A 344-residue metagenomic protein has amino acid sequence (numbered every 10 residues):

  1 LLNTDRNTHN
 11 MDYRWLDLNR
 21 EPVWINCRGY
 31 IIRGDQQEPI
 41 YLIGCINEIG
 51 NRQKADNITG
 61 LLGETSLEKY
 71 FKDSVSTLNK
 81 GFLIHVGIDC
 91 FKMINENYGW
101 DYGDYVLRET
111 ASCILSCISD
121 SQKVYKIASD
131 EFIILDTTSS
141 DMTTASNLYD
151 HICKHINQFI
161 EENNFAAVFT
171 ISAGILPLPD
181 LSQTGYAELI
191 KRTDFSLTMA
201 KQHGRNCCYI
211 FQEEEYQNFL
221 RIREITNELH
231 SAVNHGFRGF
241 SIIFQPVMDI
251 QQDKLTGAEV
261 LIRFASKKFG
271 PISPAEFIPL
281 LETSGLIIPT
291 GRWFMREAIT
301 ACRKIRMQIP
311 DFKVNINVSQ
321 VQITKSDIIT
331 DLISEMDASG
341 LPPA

Functional and structural regions predicted by a protein language model:
R14, R221-L280, N317: Active-site core of bacterial EAL-family cyclic-dinucleotide phosphodiesterase domains
N26, N218, Q252-E259, S284-A344: Catalytic core of bacterial c-di-GMP phosphodiesterases, primarily the EAL and HD-GYP domains, capturing alpha-helical
C27-I43, L255, S266: Short loop/turn elements at sensory-signaling interfaces that couple input to output
G34, L135-A145, E161-A166, T170-L189 (+4 more regions): Catalytic strand-loop-helix junctions within cyclic-nucleotide turnover domains
E48-N51, M199-S241, Q251, L281-G285 (+1 more regions): C-di-GMP signaling machinery
Q53-F82, D89-S119, Y125-S129, I133-I134 (+5 more regions): Conserved long alpha-helical elements within nucleotide-processing catalytic cores of c-di-GMP signaling and class III
Y125-A128, I156-S172, K201, G270 (+2 more regions): Catalytic core regions of nucleotide second-messenger enzymes
Y149-D150, N163-F165, T170, L178-R205 (+4 more regions): Catalytic-core segments of nucleotide cyclases and related cyclic-nucleotide turnover enzymes
